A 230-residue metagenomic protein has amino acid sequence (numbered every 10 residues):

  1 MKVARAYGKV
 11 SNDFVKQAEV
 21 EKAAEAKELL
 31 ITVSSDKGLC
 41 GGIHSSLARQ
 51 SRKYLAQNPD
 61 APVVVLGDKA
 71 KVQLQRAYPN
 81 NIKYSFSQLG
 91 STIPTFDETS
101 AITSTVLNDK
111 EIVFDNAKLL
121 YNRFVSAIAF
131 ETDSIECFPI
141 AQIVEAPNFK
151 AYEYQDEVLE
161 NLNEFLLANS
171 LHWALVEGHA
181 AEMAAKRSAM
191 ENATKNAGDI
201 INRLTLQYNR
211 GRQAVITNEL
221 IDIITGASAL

Functional and structural regions predicted by a protein language model:
M1-L230: C-terminal beta-strand-loop-alpha-helix "lid" module of Rossmann-like NAD(P)-dependent dehydrogenases
